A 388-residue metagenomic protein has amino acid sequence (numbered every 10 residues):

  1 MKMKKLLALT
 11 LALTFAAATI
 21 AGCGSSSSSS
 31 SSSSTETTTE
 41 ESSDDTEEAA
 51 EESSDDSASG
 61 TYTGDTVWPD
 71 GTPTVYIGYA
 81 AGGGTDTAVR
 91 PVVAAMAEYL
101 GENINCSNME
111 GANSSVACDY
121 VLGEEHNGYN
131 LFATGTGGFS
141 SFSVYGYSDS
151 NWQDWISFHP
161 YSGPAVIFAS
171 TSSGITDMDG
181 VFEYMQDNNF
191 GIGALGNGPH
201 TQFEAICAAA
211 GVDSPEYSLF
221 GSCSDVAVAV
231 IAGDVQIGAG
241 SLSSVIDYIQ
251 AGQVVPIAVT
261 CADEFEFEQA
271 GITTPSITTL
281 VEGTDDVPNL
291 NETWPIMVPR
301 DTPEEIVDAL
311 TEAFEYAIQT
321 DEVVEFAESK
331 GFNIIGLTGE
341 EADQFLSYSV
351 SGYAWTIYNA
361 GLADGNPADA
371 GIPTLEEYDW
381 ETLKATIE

Functional and structural regions predicted by a protein language model:
M3-S26: Sec-dependent N-terminal signal peptides of Gram-positive bacterial secreted proteins and lipoproteins
F15, P73, G82, C106 (+10 more regions): Residue-level signal for nonpolar/aromatic packing positions in well-ordered secondary structure
I20-E48: Bacterial lipoprotein signal-peptidase II cleavage site
E51-Q153, P199, V212-I237, S241-S244 (+4 more regions): N-terminal (or domain-start) structured segment
T61-D65, Q153-I156, I277-P288: Short beta-strand/turn micro-motifs at beta-sheet edges
V67-W68, T72, M96, Y120-G128 (+2 more regions): Hinge/capping helix and adjacent helix->loop/strand transition within the periplasmic-binding protein
D70, D308-E388: An extracytoplasmic/periplasmic, membrane-proximal ligand-sensing/linker region
I249-Q319, V324-E325, I372-E388: C-terminal lobe and pocket-closing loops of periplasmic/extracytoplasmic Venus-flytrap solute-binding proteins
